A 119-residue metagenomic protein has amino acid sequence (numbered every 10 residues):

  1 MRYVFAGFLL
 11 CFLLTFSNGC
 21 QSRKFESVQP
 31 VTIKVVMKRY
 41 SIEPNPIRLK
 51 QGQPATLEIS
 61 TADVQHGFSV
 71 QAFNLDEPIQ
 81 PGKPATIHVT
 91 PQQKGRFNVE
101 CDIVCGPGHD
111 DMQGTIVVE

Functional and structural regions predicted by a protein language model:
A6-F16: Bacterial N-terminal signal peptides
N18-R23, I79-E119: Extracellular/periplasmic metallocenter environments
F25-Q53: N-terminal edge beta-strand
Y40, H66, G95: Glycine-centered loop/turn positions within well-structured domains that cap or flank conserved ligand/cofactor-binding
N45-I47, N74-P78, H88: Beta-strand-rich interaction surfaces with strong enrichment in secreted/lumenal proteins
T61-Q65: Short proline/glycine-enriched turn/loop motifs at strand-loop junctions of beta-rich domains
H66-A72: Change to "...patches in solvent-exposed regions of secreted, membrane-anchored, or virion-exposed structural
